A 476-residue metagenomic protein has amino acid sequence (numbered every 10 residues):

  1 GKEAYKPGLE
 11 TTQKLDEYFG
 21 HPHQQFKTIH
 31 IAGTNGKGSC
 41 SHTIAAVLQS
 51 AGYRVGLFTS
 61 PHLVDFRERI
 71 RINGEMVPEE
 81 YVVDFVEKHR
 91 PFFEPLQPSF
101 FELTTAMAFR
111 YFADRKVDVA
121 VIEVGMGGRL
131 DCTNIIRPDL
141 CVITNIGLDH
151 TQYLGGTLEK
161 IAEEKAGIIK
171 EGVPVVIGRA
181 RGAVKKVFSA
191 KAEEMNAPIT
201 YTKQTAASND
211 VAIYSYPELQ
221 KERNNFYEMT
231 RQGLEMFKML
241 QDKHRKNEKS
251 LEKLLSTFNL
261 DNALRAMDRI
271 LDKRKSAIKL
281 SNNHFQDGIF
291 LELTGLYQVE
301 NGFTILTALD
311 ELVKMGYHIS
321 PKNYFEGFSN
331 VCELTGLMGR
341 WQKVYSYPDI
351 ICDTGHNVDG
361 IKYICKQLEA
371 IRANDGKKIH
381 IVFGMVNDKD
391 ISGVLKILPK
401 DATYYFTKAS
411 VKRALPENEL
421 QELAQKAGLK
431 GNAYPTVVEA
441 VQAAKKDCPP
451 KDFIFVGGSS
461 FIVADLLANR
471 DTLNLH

Functional and structural regions predicted by a protein language model:
E3-Y5, L9, Q13-Q24, S50-I136 (+2 more regions): ATP-dependent carboxylate-amine ligase catalytic core
I29-I31: Hydrophobic anchor at the beta1->P-loop junction of P-loop NTPases
S39-R54: A conserved segment at the C-terminal end of the G1
D114, V119-V124, C132-V142, I146-H150 (+4 more regions): Nucleotide phosphate-binding/pyrophosphate-handling subdomain across enzymes that bind or process nucleotide phosphates
V119-E123, L140-N282, G302, L306-K322: Acidic, Mg2+-coordinating active-site environments of NTP-dependent enzymes
R181-K191, N196-I199, D349-I351, V358 (+1 more regions): C-terminal helical cap/extension that packs against the catalytic core of soluble nucleotide-cofactor enzymes
S459-H476: Glycine/aspartate-rich loop-and-adjacent alpha/beta segment that forms the canonical ThDP
